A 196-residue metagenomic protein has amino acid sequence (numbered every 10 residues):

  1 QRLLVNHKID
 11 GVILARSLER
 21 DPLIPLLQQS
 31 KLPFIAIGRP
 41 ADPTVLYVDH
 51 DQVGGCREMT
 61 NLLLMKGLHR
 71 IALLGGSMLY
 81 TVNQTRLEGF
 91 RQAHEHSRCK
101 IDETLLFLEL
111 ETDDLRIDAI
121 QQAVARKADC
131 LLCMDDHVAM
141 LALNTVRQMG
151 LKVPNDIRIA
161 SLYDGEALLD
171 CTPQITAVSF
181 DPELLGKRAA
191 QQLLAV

Functional and structural regions predicted by a protein language model:
Q1-E58, Q121, A125-R126: Alpha-helical recognition/docking segments in bacterial nutrient-uptake and carbohydrate-utilization systems
R16, Q52, N83, D135-D136: Helix N-cap/beta->alpha junction signal
V48-L73, H96, D113-Q121, A139 (+1 more regions): Hydrophobic alpha-helical segments within soluble ligand-binding/sensing domains
H69-I71, I101-L105, V153-R158: Short acidic capping loops at alpha-helix termini that bridge into adjacent secondary structure
L73-Q92, A139-M140: Secondary-structure junction motif
R91-D114: Short beta-strand elements in bilobed, periplasmic/extracellular small-molecule ligand-binding domains
I117-V196: Flexible loop/turn connectors
